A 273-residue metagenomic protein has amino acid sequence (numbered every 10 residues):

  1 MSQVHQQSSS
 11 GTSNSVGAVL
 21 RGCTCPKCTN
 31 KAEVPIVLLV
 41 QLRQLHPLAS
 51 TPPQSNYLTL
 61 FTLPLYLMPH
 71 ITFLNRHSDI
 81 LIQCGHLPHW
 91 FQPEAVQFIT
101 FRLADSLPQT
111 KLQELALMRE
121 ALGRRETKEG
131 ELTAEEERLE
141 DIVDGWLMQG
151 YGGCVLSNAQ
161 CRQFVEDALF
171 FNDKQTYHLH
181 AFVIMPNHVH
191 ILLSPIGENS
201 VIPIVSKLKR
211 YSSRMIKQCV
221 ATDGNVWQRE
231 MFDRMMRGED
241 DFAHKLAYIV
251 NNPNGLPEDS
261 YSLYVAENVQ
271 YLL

Functional and structural regions predicted by a protein language model:
M1-L273: Short catalytic/metal-binding and nucleic-acid-binding patches
